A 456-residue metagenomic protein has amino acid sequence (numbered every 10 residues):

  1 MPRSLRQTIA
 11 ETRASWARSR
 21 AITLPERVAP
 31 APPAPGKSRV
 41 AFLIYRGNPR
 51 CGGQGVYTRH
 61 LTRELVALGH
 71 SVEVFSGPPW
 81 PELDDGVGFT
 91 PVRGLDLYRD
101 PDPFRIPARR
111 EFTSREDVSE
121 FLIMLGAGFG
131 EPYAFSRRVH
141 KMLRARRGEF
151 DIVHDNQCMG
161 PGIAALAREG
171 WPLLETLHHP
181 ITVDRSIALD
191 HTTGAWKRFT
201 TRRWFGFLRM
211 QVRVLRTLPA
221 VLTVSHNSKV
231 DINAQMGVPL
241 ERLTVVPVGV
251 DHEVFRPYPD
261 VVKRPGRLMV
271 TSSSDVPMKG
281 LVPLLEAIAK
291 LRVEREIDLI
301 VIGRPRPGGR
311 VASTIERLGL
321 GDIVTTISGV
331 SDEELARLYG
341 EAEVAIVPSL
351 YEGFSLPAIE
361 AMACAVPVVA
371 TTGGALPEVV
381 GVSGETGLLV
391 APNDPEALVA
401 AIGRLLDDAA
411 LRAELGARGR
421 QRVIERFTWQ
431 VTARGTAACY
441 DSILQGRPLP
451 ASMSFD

Functional and structural regions predicted by a protein language model:
P2-R20, E26-K37, F75-H140: A conserved catalytic-core segment of Leloir-type glycosyltransferases
D102-A127, A167-V212: Acceptor-binding helix/loop patch of EC 2.4 sugar-transfer enzymes, predominantly nucleotide-sugar-dependent
N227, G249: Carbohydrate-associated surface elements
V261-I288: Conserved donor-binding/catalytic core segment of Leloir-type glycosyltransferases
V311-E333: Nucleotide-activated donor-binding/catalytic signature segment of Leloir-type glycosyltransferases, i.e., the conserved
L350: Aromatic "clamp/platform" in nucleotide-sugar-dependent glycosyltransferases that forms part of the donor/acceptor
P367-A370: Short hydrophobic beta-strand element within catalytic cores of glycosyltransferases and related nucleotide-activated
V382-S383, L388-P395, R404-A409: Conserved acidic donor-binding segment of nucleotide-sugar-dependent glycosyltransferases
